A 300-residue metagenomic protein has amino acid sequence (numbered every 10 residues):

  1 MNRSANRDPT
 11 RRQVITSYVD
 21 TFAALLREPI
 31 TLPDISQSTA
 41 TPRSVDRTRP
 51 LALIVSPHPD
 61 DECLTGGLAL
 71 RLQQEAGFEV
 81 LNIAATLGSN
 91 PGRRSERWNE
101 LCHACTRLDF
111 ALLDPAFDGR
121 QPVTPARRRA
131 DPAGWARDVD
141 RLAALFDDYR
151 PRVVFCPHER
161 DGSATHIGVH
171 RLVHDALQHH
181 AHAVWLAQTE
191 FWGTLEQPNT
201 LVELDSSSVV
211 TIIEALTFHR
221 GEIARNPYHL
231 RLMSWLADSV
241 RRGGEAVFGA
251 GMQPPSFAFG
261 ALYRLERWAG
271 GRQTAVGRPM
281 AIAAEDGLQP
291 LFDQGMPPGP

Functional and structural regions predicted by a protein language model:
M1-A183, T194-L195, A275, E285-G299: Active-site beta-strand->loop->alpha-helix modules in alpha/beta enzyme cores, enriched in Gly/His/Asp(Glu)
H58, P132, S163, D205 (+5 more regions): Alpha-helix initiation/capping motif
A69-R71, V80, R97, R129 (+6 more regions): General N-terminal targeting signals
F117, F191, L204-S206: Active-site donor-binding loop signature of nucleotide-sugar glycosyltransferases
D175-H180, W192, A215-E222: Short hydrophobic alpha-helical module
A183-T189: A conserved short beta-strand
P198-A261: A conserved mid-domain beta-alpha-beta active-site/ligand-binding segment of alpha/beta enzyme cores
F248-M296: ATP/Mg2+ or Mg2+-diphosphate-binding catalytic cores that bind nucleotide phosphates or diphosphates via glycine-rich
